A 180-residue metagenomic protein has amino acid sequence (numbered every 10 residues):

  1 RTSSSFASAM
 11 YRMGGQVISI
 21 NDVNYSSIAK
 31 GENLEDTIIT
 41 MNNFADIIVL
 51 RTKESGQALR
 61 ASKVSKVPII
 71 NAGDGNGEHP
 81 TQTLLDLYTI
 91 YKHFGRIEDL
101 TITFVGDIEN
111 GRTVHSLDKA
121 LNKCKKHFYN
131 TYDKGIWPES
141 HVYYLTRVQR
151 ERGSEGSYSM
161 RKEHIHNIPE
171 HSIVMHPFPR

Functional and structural regions predicted by a protein language model:
R1-Y11, K92-L145: Glycine-rich phosphate/diphosphate-binding loop of Rossmann-like nucleotide-binding domains
R1-Y91: Phosphate/diphosphate ligand-binding glycine-rich loop within oxidoreductases
F6, T37, L117, R161-H164: Residues within well-ordered alpha-helices
N21, G106, Y132, H176-F178: Short beta-strand/turn micro-motifs composed of small residues that flank or help shape donor/cofactor-binding pockets
T40-D46, E98-L100, C124-K125, E170: Short, surface-exposed connector motifs at secondary-structure boundaries
V67, K125-K126, I168-I173: A short helix->loop->beta-strand "cap" motif at the edges of active sites that frequently abuts
I69, I102, F128, V174-M175: Hydrophobic/aromatic residues located in beta-strands of well-ordered beta-sheets within soluble catalytic
K134-R180: Rossmann-like adenosine-cofactor binding region
